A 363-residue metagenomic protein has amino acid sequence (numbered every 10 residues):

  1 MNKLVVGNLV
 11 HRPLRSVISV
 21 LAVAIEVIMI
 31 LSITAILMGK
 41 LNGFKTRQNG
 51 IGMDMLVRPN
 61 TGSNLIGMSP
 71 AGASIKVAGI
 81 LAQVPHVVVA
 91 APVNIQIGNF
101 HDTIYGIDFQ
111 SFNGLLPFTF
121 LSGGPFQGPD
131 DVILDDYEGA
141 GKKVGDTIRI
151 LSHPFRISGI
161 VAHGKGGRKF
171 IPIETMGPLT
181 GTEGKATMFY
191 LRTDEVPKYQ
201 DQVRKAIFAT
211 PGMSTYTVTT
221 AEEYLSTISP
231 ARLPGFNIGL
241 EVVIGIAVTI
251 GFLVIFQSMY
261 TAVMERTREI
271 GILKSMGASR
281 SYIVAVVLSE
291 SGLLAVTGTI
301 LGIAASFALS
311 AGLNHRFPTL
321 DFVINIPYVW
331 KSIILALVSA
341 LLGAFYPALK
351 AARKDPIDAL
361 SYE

Functional and structural regions predicted by a protein language model:
L9, I272-S281, K354, E363: Short helix-to-coil transition segments within interhelical loops that connect adjacent transmembrane helices
P13-K40, L233-E269, G292-L301, L342: Hydrophobic alpha-helical transmembrane segments of multi-pass inner-membrane transport and secretion
I28-T103, Q202-T217: Hydrophobic, regular-secondary-structure patches
F44, I207-L253, A262-T267, L273 (+1 more regions): Peri-transmembrane interface segments
M55-L56, G139, S158-H163, G184-P211 (+1 more regions): A short beta-strand structural signal in non-transmembrane regions
V93-N94, D102-D108, F118-G177, K185: Hydrophobic secondary-structure segments that place a key small or acidic residue at a functional site
Y260, R268-N314, K331-S339, P347: Transmembrane alpha-helical interface segments in multi-pass membrane proteins
I324-E363: C-terminal membrane-exit region of the final transmembrane helix in multipass inner-membrane proteins
